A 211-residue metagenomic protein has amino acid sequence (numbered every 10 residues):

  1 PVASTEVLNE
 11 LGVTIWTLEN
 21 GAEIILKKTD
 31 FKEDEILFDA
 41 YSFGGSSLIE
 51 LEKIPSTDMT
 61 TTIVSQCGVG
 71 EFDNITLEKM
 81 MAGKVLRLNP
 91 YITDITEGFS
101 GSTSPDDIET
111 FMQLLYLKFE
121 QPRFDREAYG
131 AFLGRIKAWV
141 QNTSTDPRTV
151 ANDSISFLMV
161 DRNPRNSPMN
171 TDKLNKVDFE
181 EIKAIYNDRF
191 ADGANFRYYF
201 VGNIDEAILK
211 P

Functional and structural regions predicted by a protein language model:
P1-L8, V13-T17, D172, A184 (+2 more regions): C-terminal regions of mature proteins
P1-S42, T61: Segments forming glycine/polar-rich beta-alpha architectures that bind adenosine-containing cofactors
I25, K32-S65, V69-Q121, A131-Q141 (+2 more regions): M16 family metallopeptidases and their MPP-like homologs
K32-E33, E206-I208: Primarily extracytoplasmic ectodomains and periplasmic/lumenal surface modules that are beta-strand-rich
D73, A207-K210: Extracytoplasmic/secreted cell-surface and envelope-processing proteins
R189-A191: Edge/loop elements at the starts and ends of beta-strands within beta-rich repeat scaffolds
